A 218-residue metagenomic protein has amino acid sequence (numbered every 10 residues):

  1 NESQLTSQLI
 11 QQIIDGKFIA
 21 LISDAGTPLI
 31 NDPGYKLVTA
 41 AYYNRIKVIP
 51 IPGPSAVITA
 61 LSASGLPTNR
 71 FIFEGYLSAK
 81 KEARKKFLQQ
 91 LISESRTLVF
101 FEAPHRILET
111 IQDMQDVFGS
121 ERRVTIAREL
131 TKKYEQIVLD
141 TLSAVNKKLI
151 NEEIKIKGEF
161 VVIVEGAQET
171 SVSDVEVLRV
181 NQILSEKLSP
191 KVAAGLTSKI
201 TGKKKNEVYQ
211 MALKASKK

Functional and structural regions predicted by a protein language model:
N1-P50: Class I S-adenosyl-L-methionine
L5, G26, P33, A56 (+4 more regions): Helical mechanochemical/support elements of P-loop NTPase systems and associated helical scaffolds
S7-I10, L88-Q89, Q182: Short hydrophobic/charged patches on amphipathic alpha-helices used for structural packing and interfaces
I14-F18, T97, P104-K218: A contiguous loop/helix-start segment that scaffolds small-molecule binding in enzyme catalytic cores
L21, F73, A103: Conserved RecA-like P-loop NTPase ATPase core
S23, P50-G53, F100, I126: General beta-strand structural signal in soluble alpha/beta enzymes
P28, S55-I58, K132-K133: Short gly/pro/ser/thr-enriched loop/turn and capping motifs at secondary-structure boundaries
K36-E94: Class I SAM-dependent methyltransferase SAM-binding "motif I" and its flanking Rossmann-like core
